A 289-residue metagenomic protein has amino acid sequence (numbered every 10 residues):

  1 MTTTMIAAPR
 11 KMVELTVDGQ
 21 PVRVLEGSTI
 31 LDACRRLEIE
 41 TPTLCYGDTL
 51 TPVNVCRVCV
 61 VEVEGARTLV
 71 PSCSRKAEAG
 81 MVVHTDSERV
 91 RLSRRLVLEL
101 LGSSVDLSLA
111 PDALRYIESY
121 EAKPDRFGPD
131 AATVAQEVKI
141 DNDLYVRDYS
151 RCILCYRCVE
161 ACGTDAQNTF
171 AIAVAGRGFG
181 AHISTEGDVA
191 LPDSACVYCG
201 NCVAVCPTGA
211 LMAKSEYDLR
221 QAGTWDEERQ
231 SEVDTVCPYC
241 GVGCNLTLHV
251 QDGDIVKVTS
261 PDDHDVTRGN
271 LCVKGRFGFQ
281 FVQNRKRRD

Functional and structural regions predicted by a protein language model:
T2-E14: Terminal leader/tail segments of proteins
V13, G19-A79, S93: N-terminal cofactor/phosphate-binding cores enriched in small/glycine residues, especially glycine-rich loops such as
R57-V61, A66-Y198, V203-A204, T208-V236 (+1 more regions): Fe-S ferredoxin-like electron-transfer domains and their immediately adjacent linker/connector regions across
C155, C199-N201, P207, G241-C244 (+2 more regions): Short, well-ordered loop/turn elements at secondary-structure boundaries
R229, V233-D262: Catalytic and ligand-binding motifs that coordinate phosphates/metal ions in nucleic-acid-processing enzymes
H249-D289: Cofactor-/ligand-binding subdomain signature composed of acidic, glycine-rich, tryptophan-containing flexible loops
